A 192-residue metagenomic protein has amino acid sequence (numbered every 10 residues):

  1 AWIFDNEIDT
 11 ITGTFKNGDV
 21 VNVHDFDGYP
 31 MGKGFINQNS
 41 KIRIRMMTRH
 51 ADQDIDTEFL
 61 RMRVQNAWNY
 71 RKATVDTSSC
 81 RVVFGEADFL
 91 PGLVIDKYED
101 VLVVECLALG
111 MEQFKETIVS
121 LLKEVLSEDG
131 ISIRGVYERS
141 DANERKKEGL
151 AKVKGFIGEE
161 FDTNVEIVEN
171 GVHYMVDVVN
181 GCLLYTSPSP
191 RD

Functional and structural regions predicted by a protein language model:
A1-E99: Non-catalytic accessory regions of SAM-dependent methyltransferases
P30, L102, H173-Y174: Hydrophobic residues embedded in beta-strands of well-ordered beta-sheets
S40, G110-E112, C182-L183: Short, surface-exposed beta-strand-loop junctions and turns on beta-sheet-rich folds
R45-D54, V103-K115: Short histidine-centered catalytic/ligand-binding loop motif
E58, M62, E112-E116, S120: Short, well-ordered alpha-helical segments
E86-F89, V94-D96, I118-L184: Non-catalytic substrate-recognition/targeting regions of SAM-dependent transferases
Y185-P190: Conserved small/polar residues in nucleotide/adenosyl-binding loops
